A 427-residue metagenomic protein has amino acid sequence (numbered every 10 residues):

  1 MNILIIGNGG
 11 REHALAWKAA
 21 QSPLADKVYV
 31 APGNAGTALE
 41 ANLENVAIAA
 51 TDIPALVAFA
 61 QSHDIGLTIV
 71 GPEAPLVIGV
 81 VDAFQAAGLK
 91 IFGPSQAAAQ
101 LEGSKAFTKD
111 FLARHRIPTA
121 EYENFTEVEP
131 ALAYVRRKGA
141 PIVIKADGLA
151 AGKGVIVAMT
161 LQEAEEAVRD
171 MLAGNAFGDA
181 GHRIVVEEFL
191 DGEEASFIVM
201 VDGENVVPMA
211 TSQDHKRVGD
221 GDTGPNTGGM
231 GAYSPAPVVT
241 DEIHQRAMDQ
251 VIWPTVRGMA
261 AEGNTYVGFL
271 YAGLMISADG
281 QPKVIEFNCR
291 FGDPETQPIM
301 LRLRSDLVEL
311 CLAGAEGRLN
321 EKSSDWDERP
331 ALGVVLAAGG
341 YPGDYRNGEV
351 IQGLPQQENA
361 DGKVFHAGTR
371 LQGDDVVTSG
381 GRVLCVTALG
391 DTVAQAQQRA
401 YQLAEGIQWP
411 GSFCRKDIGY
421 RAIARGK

Functional and structural regions predicted by a protein language model:
M1-A97: ATP-binding N-terminal substructure of ATP-dependent carboxylate-amine bond-forming enzymes
Q21-P23, A38-L39, S62, F92 (+13 more regions): Solvent-exposed alpha-helices and their adjacent loops that cap or buttress functional pockets in soluble metabolic
N45-T51, E123-E127, A158: Short acidic-hydrophobic, aromatic-tinged amphipathic segments that line or gate anion-handling sites
F92-G154: A conserved helix-loop-beta module that forms one wall/lid of the active-site cleft in ATP-utilizing catalytic domains
G154, A158-T296: Internal nucleotide-binding/catalytic subdomain
A247-L270, N288-N359, Q372: Active-site "cap" helix and flanking loop/linker of ATP-utilizing ligase/carboxylase catalytic domains
T369-G373, T378-K427: Generic C-terminus detector
